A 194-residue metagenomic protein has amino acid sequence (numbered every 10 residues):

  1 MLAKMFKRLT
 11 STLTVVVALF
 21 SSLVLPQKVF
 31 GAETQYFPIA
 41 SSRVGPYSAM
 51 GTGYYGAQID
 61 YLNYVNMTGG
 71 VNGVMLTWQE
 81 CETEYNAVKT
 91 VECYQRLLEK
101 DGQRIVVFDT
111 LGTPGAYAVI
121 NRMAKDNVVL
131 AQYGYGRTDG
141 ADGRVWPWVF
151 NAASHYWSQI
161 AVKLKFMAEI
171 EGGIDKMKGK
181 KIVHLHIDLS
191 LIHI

Functional and structural regions predicted by a protein language model:
L2-T14: Bacterial N-terminal signal peptides that target proteins for export
L19-K28: C-terminal segment of classical bacterial N-terminal signal peptides
Q35-I59, C81-V88, L111-G112, L185-L191: Extracytoplasmic "Venus flytrap"
G56-W78, G172-M177: Signal peptide-proximal N-terminal region of secreted/periplasmic/extracellular or secretory-lumen proteins
V71-E84, V145-W148, H184: Short beta-strand elements in bilobed, periplasmic/extracellular small-molecule ligand-binding domains
E84-I105, A168-G173: Short, well-structured alpha-helical segments in soluble
Q103-L191: Extracytoplasmic ligand/sensor domains, especially the bilobed periplasmic-binding protein
